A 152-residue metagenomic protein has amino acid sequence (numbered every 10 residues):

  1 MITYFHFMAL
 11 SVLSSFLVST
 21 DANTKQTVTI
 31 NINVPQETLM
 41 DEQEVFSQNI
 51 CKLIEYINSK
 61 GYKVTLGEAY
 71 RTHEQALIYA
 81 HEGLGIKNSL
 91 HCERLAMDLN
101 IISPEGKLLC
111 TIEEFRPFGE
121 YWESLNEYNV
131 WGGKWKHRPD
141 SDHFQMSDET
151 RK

Functional and structural regions predicted by a protein language model:
M1-I32: N-terminal secretory targeting signals
T3, V34, Y56-Y62, I101-E105 (+1 more regions): A generic structural signal for ordered secondary structure
A9-S15, V45-Y56, N100-I102, F144-E149: Solvent-exposed, well-ordered amphipathic alpha-helical segments that flank/support binding or catalytic loops
K25-L39, I101-S103: Acidic/histidine-rich, surface-exposed loop or edge segments in extracytoplasmic proteins
I32-Q36, K63-R71, E113: A generic short-segment signal for beta-strand/edge and adjacent turn/coil regions
P35-V45, E105-I112: Second-shell loop/turn segments in exported
E44-K87: Secreted/periplasmic proteins that engage bacterial cell-wall peptidoglycan
I86-K152: Catalytic cores and adjacent binding grooves of peptidoglycan-active enzymes
